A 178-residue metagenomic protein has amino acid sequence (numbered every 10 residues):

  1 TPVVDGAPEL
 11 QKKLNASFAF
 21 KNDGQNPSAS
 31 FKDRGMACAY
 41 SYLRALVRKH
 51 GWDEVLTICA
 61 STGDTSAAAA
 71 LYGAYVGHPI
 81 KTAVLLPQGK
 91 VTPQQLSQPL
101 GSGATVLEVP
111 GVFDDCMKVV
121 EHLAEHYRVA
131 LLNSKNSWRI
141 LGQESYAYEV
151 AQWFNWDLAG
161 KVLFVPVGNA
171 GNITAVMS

Functional and structural regions predicted by a protein language model:
T1-S178: PLP-dependent amino-acid enzyme catalytic core
